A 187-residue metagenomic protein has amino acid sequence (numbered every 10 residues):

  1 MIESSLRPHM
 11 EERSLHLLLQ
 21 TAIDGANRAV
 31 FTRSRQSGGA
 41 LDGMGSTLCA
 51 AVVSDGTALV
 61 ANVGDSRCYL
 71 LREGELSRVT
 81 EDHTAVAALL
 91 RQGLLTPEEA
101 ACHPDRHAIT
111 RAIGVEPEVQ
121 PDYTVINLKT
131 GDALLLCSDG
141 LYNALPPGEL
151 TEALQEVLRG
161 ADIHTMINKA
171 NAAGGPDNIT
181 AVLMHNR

Functional and structural regions predicted by a protein language model:
M1-R187: PP2C/PPM-type serine/threonine phosphatase catalytic domain
